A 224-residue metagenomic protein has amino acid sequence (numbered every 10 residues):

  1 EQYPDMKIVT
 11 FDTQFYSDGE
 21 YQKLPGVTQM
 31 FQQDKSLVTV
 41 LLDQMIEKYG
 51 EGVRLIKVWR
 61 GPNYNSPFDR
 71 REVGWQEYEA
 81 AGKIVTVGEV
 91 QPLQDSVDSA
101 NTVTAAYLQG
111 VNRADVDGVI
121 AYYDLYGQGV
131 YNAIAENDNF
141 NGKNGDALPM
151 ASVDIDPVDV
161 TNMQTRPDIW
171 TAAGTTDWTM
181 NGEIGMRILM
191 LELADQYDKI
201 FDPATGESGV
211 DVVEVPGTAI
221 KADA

Functional and structural regions predicted by a protein language model:
E1-S36, P157-T165: Flexible loop/hinge segments that line or gate small-molecule binding clefts
E1-Y3, W75, L93-N162: Hydrophobic alpha-helical
K7-D12, T28-F31, R54-R60, G88-E89 (+3 more regions): Structural recognition of the beta-strand scaffold that forms the well-ordered cores of secreted hydrolase catalytic
D12-Y16, G61-Y64, L93, V153-P157: Short glycine-enriched loops at secondary-structure junctions
V27-I56, R70, A100-N101, I155-V160 (+1 more regions): Hydrophobic alpha-helical segments within soluble ligand-binding/sensing domains
L37-L41, S66-V85, S99-V103, G129-A133: Short, solvent-exposed amphipathic alpha-helices that sit in or adjacent to ligand/effector-binding or catalytic
R54-V58, E79-V97: Short beta-strand elements in bilobed, periplasmic/extracellular small-molecule ligand-binding domains
W59-R60, D177-A224: Hinge/cleft segment of the Venus flytrap/periplasmic-binding protein
